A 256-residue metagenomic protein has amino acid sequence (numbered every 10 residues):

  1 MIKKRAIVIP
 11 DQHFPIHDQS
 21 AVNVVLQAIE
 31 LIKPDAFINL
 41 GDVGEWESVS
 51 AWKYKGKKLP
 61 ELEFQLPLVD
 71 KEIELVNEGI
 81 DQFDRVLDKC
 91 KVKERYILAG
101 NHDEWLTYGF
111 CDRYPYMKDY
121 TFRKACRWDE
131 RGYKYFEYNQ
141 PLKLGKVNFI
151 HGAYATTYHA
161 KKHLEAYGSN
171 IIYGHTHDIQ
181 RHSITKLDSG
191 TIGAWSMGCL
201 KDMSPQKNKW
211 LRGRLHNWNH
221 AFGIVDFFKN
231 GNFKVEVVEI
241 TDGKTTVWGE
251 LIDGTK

Functional and structural regions predicted by a protein language model:
M1-D81, T245, E250-K256: N-terminal active-site segment of His-dependent metallophosphoesterases
M1-I7, P141-N148: Beta-strand-turn-beta hairpins that frame and shape the catalytic cleft of phosphate-ester-processing enzymes
P10, L40-D42, A99-G100, I150 (+1 more regions): Active-site flanking residues adjacent to catalytic metal/cofactor-binding acidic residues
F14, E45, D103, Y154 (+1 more regions): Short, glycine/acidic-enriched loop or turn micro-motifs at the edges of active sites
D18-Q19, E47-A51, L106-C111, A160-K161 (+1 more regions): A short acidic (Asp/Glu
F37, R95-I97, A194: Hydrophobic/aromatic residues located in beta-strands of well-ordered beta-sheets within soluble catalytic
V49-Y138: Active-site neighborhood of divalent metal-dependent phosphoester bond hydrolases
K146-V238: Conserved beta-sheet core of the metallophosphoesterase superfamily
